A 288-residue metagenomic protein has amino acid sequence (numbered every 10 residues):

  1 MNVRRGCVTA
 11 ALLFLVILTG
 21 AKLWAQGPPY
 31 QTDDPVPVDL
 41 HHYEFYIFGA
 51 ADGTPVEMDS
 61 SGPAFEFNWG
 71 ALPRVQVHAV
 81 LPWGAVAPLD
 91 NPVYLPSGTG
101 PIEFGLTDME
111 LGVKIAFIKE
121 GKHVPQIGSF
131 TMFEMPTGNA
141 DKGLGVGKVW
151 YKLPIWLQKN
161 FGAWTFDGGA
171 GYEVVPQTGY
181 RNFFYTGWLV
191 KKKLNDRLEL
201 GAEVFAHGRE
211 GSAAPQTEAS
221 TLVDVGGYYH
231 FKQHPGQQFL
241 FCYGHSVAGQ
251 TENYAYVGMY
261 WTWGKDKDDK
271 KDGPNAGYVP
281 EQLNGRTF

Functional and structural regions predicted by a protein language model:
M1-A11: Bacterial N-terminal signal peptides that target proteins for export
T9-K22: Bacterial N-terminal signal peptides
W24-F288: Transmembrane beta-barrel domains of Gram-negative outer membranes and organellar outer membranes
